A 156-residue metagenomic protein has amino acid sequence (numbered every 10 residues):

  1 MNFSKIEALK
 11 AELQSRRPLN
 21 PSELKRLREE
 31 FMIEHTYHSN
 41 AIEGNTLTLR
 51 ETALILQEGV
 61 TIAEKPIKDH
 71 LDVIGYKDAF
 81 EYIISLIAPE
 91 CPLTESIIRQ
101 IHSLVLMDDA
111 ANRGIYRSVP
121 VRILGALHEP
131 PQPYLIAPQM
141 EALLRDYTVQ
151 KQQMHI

Functional and structural regions predicted by a protein language model:
M1-I156: FIC/Doc superfamily catalytic core
